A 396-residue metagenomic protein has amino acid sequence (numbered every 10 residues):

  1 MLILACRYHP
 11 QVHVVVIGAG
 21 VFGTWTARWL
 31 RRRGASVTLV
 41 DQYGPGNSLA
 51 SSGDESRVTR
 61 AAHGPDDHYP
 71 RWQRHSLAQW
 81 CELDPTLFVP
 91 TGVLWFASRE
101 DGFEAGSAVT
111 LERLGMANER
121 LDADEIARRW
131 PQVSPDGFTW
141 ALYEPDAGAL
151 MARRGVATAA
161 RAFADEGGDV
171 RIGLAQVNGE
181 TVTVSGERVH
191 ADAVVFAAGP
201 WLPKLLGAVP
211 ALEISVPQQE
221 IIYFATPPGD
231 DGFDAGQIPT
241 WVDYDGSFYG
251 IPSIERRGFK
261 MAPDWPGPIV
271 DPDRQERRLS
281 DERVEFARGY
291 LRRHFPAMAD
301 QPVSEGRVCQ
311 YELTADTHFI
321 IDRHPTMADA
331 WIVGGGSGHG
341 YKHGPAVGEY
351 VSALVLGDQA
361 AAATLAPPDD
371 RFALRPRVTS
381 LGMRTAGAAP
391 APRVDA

Functional and structural regions predicted by a protein language model:
V14-T38: N-terminal Rossmann-like FAD-binding beta1-loop-alpha1 element of flavoenzymes
I17, V189-P200: Short hydrophobic core segments
R28-R32, L87-V89, P200-T326, V394: Active-site substrate-recognition segment that forms the wall of the catalytic cavity or substrate channel
R32-S51: Glycine-rich FAD pyrophosphate-binding loop
E55-R129, T139, S247: Dinucleotide-binding Rossmann-like beta1-alpha1 core, especially the glycine-rich loop that anchors the ADP
F96-F103, Y143-R161, R278-E282: Short beta-strand to alpha-helix junction loop
P145-G179, D192: Helical element adjacent to the flavin cofactor pocket in flavoenzyme catalytic cores
P296-A396: C-terminal catalytic lobe of FAD-dependent flavoproteins
